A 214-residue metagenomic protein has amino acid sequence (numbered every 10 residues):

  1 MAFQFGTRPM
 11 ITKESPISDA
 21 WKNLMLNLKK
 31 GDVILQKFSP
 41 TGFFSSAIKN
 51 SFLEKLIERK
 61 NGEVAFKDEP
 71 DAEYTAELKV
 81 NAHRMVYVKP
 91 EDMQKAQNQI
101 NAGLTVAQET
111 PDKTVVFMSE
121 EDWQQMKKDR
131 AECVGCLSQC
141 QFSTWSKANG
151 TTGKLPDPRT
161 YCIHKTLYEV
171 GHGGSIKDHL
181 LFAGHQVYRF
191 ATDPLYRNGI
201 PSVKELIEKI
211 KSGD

Functional and structural regions predicted by a protein language model:
M1-D214: Conserved active-site-proximal phosphate/metal-binding subdomains
